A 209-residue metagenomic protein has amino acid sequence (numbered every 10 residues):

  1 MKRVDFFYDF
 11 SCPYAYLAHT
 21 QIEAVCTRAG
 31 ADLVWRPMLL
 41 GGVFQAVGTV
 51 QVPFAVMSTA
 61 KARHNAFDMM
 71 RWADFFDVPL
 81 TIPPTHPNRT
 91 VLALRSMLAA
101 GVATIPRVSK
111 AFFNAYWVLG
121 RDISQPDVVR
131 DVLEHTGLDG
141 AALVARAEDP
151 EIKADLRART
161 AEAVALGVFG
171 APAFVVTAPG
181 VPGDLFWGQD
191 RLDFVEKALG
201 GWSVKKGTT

Functional and structural regions predicted by a protein language model:
K2-F6, F10-A31, R36, V102 (+2 more regions): C-terminal cap of thioredoxin/glutaredoxin-like
Y16-L119: Structural alpha/beta surface segment adjacent to cysteine/selenocysteine redox centers across thiol/disulfide enzymes
